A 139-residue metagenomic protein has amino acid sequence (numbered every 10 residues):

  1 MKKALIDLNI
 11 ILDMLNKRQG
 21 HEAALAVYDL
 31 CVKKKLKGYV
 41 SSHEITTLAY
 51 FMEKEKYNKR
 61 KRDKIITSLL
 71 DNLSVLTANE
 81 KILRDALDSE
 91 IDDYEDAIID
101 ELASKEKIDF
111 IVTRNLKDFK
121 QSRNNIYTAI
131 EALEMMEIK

Functional and structural regions predicted by a protein language model:
M1-V40, K54-R60, Q121, M135-K139: Short, well-structured N-terminal submotif of metal-dependent ribonuclease cores
K3, N72, S104-K139: Acidic, PIN/NYN-like endoribonuclease modules and their adjacent C-terminal/linker elements
N9-I10, H43, K81, K117 (+1 more regions): Alpha-helix/helix-capping structural signal
D13-M14, T47-Y50, R84-A86, Q121: A short acidic, helix-capping loop that chelates divalent metal ions and anchors anionic groups
L25, H43-S74, A78-I82: Active-site-proximal, substrate-binding regions of enzyme catalytic domains and RNA-binding/basic surfaces
Y39, L76, Y127: General small-molecule cofactor/ligand-binding pocket signal
V40-S42, T113: Short beta-strand segments at enzyme active-site cores
S74-L116: Active-site neighborhoods of divalent-metal-dependent phosphate/nucleic-acid chemistry enzymes
